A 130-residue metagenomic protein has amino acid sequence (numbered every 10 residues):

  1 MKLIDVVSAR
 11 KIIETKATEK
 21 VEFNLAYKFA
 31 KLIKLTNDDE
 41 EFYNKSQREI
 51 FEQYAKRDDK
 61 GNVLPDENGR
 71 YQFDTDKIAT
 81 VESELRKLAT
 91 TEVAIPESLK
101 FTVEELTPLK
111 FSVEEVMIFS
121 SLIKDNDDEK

Functional and structural regions predicted by a protein language model:
K2-K56: N-terminal interaction modules that seed assembly of large macromolecular complexes
E41-K130: Low-complexity intrinsically disordered segments
